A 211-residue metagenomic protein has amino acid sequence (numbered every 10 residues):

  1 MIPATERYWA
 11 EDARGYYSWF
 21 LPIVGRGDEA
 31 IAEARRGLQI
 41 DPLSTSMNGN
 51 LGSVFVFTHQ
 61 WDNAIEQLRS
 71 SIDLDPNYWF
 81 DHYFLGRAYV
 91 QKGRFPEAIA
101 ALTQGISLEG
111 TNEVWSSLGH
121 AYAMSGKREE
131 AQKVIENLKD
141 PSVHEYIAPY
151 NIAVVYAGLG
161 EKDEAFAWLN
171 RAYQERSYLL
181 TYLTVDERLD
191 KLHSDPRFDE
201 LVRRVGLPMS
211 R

Functional and structural regions predicted by a protein language model:
M1-R211: Alpha-helical protein-protein interaction modules
